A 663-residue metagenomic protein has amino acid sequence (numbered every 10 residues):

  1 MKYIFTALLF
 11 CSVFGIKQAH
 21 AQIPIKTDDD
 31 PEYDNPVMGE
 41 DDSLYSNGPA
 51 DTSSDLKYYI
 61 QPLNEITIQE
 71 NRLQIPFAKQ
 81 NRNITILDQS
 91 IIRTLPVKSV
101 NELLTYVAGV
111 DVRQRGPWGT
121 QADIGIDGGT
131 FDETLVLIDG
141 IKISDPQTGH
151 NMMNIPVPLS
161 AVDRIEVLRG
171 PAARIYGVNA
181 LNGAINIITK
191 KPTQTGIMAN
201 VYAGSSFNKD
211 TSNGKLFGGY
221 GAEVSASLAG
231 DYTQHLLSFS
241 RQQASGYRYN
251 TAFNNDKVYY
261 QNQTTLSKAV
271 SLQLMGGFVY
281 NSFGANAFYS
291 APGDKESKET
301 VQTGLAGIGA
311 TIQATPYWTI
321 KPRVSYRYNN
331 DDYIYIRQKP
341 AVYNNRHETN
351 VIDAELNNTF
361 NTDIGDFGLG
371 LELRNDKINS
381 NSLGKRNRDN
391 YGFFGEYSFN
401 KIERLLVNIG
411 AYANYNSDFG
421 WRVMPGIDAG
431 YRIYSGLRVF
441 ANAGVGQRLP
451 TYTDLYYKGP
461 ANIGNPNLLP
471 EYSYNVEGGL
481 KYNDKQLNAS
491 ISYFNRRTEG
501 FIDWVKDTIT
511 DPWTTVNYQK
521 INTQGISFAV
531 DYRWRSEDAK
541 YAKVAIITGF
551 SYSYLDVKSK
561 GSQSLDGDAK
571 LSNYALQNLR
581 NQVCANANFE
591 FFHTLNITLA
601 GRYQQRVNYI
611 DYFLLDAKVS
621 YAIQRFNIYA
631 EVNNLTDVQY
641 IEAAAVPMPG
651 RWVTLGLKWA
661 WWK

Functional and structural regions predicted by a protein language model:
T6, A21, S225-S227, Q263-L266 (+4 more regions): Conserved C-terminal beta-signal and adjacent last beta-strands/turns of outer-membrane beta-barrel proteins
I23, D29, A244-Y259, Q263-T265 (+1 more regions): Flexible loop and strand-edge segments within Gram-negative outer membrane beta-barrel domains
I23-R93, F131: Short, acidic, small-residue-rich periplasmic hinge/interaction motif at the N-terminus of Gram-negative outer-membrane
Y58-I60, Y176, K191-G196, A229-Y232 (+10 more regions): Short loop/turn motifs that connect adjacent beta-strands in outer-membrane beta-barrel proteins
I60, A78-I86, R93-S99, Q114-S160 (+4 more regions): Flexible, glycine/serine/threonine-rich loop segments and coil->beta-strand junctions that form periplasmic-facing
A161-D163, R174-N186, K190-V258, A269-V270: Outer-membrane beta-barrel translocator/receptor signature
N200, N400-I402, N495-R497, N517-Q604 (+1 more regions): Gram-negative outer-membrane beta-barrel transporters
S290-Q313, R438, V445-E499, K506-S536 (+2 more regions): Outer-membrane beta-barrel signature, preferentially recognizing the C-terminal barrel domain of Gram-negative
